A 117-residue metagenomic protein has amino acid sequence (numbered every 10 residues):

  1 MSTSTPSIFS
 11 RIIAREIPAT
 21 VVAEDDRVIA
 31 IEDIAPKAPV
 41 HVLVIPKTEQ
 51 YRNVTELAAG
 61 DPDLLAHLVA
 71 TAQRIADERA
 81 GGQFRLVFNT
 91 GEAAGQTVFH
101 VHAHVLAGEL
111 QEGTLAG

Functional and structural regions predicted by a protein language model:
M1-G117: HIT superfamily nucleotide-processing domains
